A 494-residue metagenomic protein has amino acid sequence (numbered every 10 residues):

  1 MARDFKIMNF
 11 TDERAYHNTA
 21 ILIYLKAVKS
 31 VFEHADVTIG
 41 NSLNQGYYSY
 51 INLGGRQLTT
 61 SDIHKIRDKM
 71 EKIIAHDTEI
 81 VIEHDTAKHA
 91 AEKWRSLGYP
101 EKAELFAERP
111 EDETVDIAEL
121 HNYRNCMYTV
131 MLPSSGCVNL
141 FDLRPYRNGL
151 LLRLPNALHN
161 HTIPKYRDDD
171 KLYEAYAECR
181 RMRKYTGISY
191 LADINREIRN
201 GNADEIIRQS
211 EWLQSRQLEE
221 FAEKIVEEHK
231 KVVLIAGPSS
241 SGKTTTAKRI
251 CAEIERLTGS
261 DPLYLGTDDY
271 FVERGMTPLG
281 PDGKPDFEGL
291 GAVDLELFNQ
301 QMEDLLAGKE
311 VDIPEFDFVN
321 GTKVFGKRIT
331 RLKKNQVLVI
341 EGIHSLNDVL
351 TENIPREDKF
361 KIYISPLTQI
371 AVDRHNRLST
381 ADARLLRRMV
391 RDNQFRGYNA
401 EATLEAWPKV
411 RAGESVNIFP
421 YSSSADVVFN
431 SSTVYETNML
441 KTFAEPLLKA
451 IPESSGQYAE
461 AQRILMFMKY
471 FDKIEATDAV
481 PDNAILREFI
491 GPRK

Functional and structural regions predicted by a protein language model:
A2-A15, A27, D36-R216, F221 (+1 more regions): Auxiliary tRNA-acceptor-end handling modules of aminoacyl-tRNA synthetases
V233-I235: Hydrophobic anchor at the beta1->P-loop junction of P-loop NTPases
S240: Walker A (P-loop) phosphate-binding loop of P-loop NTPases
K243: Conserved lysine of the Walker
T246-I250: Hydrophobic positions on the alpha1 helix immediately C-terminal to the Walker A/P-loop
A252-L263: Post-Walker A helix-loop "phosphate-sensing" segment adjacent to the P-loop in P-loop NTPases
L263-L265, V272-G321, V337: Conserved nucleotide-sensing/catalytic segment adjacent to the nucleotide-binding pocket in NTP-handling enzymes
T351-K494: Conserved NTP phosphate-binding and transfer environment spanning the P-loop NTPase/kinase superfamily
